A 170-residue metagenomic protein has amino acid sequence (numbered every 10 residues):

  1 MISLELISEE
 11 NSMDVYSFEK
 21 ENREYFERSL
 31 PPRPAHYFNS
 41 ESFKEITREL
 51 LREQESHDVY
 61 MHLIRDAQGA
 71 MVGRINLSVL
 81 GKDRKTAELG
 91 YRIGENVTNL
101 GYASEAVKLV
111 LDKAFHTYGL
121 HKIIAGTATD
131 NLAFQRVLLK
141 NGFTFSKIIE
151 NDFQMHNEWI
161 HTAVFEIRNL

Functional and structural regions predicted by a protein language model:
M1-D14, F18-Y25, M61-L170: Acyl-donor (CoA/ACP) binding surface of acyl/acetyltransferases
E27-R48: Conserved GNAT-fold acetyl-CoA-binding loop/helix
A35-H36, R48-H62: A short helix-loop-beta-strand connector motif used in the catalytic cores of GNAT acetyltransferases and, in some
